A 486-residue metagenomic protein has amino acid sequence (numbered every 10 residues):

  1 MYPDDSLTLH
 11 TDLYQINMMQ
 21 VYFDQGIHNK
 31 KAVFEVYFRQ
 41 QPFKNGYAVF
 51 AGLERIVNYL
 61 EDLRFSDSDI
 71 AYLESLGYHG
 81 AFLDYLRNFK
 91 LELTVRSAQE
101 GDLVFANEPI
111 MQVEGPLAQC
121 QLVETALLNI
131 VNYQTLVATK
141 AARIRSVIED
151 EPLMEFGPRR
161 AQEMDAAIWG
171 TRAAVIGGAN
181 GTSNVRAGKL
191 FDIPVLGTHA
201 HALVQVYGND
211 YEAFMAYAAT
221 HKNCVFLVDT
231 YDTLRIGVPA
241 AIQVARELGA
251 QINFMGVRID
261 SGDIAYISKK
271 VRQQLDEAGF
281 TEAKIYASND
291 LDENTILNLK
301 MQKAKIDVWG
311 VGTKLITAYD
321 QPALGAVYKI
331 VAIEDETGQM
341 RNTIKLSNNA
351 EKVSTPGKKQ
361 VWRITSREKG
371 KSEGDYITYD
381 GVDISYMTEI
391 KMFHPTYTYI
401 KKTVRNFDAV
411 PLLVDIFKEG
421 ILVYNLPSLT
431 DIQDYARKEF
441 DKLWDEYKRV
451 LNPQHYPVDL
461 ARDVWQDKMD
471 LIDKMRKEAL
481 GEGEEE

Functional and structural regions predicted by a protein language model:
M1-K30, K44-N45, L291-E486: Gly/Ser/Thr/Ala-enriched C-terminal appendages of enzymes
M1-K31, Q40-P42, G77, L83-E92 (+9 more regions): Buried, small/hydrophobic-residue-enriched core segments of structured protein domains
K30-R87: N-terminal, Lys/Arg-enriched amphipathic/low-complexity engagement segments that precede the first folded domain
V33-E35, E92, L153, V327 (+1 more regions): A residue-level signal for beta-strand positions that form part of recognition/binding surfaces within mature
L60, L93, A98-Q99, Y286: A structural connector/turn signal
A71-Y72, T139-R143, G157, K448-H455: Short coil/turn segments at secondary-structure boundaries
V95-G101, F407-L412: Short acidic, Pro/Gly- and aromatic-enriched capping/linker segments at domain boundaries
L196, V257, I285, D307-W309: Hydrophobic residues within beta-strands of alpha/beta enzymes
